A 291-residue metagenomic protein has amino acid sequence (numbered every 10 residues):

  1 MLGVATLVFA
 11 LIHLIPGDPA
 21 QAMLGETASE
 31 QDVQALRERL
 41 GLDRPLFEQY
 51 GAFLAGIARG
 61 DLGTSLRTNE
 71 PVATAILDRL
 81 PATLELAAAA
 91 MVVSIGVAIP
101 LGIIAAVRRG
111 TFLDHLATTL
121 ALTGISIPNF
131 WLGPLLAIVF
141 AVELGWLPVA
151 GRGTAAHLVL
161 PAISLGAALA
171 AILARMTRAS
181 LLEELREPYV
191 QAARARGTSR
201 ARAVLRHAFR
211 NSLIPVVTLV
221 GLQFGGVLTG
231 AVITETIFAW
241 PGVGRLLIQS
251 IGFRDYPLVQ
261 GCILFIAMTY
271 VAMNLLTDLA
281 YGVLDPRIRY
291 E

Functional and structural regions predicted by a protein language model:
L2-T6, L46, A88-V92, W131 (+2 more regions): Hydrophobic alpha-helical transmembrane segments of multi-pass integral membrane proteins
G3-G51, S65, A141-L160: Hydrophobic alpha-helical transmembrane segments of membrane transport/permease proteins and related membrane-embedded
L7-L14, R44, A55, T119-P148 (+2 more regions): Membrane-water interface segments at the C-terminal ends of transmembrane alpha-helices in multi-pass inner-membrane
F9, H13-L14, L66, A90-L122 (+1 more regions): Transmembrane-helix boundary motif in ABC transporter permease subunits
E38-F47, R59-V72, A150, L173 (+1 more regions): Membrane-interfacial helix-loop-helix junctions in multi-pass membrane proteins
D43-I99: An internal, D/E-rich "acidic patch" concept
T74-L113, V142, R152-E291: Alpha-helical transmembrane segments of integral membrane proteins, especially multi-pass inner/plasma-membrane
